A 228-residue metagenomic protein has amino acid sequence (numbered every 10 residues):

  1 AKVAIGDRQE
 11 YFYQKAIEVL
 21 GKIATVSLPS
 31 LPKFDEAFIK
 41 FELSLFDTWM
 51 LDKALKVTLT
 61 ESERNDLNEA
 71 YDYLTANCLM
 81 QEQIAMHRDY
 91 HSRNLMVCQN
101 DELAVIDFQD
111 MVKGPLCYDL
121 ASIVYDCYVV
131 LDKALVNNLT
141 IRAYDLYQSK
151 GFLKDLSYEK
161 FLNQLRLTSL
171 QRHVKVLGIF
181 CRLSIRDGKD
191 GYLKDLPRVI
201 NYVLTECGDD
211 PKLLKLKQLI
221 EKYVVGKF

Functional and structural regions predicted by a protein language model:
A1-E36, L45, L55, E63 (+1 more regions): ATP-binding pocket architecture of kinase catalytic cores
Q9, Y13-A16, I39, R64-L67 (+2 more regions): Hydrophobic packing residues in well-ordered alpha-helices of helical domains and bundles
F12, H87, V112-L116, L162-L170: Secondary-structure capping and boundary motifs in well-ordered enzyme cores
I23-A24, D72-L120, C127-A134: Active-site acidic catalytic loop and adjacent metal/ATP-binding pocket of ATP-dependent phosphoryl transfer enzymes
F34-L74: Active-site catalytic-loop/activation-segment of kinase and kinase-like phosphoryl-transfer enzymes
L45-A54, L116-L153, L167-D187, V199-E206: Active-site activation/catalytic loop segments of kinase-like enzymes and analogous catalytic loops in related
L153-N163: Histidine/acidic-rich helix-loop-helix segments that form or flank divalent-metal centers in metalloenzyme catalytic
G178-F228: ATP/Mg2+ or Mg2+-diphosphate-binding catalytic cores that bind nucleotide phosphates or diphosphates via glycine-rich
